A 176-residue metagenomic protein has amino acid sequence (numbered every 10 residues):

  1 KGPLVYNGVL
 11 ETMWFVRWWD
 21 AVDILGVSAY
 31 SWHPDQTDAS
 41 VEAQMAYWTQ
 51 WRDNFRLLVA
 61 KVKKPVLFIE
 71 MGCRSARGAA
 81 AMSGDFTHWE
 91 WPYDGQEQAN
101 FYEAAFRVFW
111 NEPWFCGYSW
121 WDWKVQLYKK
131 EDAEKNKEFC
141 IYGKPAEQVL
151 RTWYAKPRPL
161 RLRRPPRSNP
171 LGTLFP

Functional and structural regions predicted by a protein language model:
K1: Basic phosphate/pyrophosphate-binding loop/patch that engages nucleotide-derived ligands
L4-V5, M13-D85, E103-S119, V125 (+1 more regions): Glycoside hydrolase catalytic-domain groove-lining segments
N7, W18, P166-S168: Intrinsically disordered, low-complexity Ser/Thr/Pro-rich tracts
W32-Q36, D53-N54, D94-E97, A146-V149: Short, surface-exposed, polar/charged, turn-prone segments marking secondary-structure boundaries
A43, Y93-D94: A generic structural signal for short
A79-E90, Q96-A104, V108-P176: Aromatic-rich peripheral "rim/lid" segments of glycoside hydrolase catalytic domains that contact and position glycan
